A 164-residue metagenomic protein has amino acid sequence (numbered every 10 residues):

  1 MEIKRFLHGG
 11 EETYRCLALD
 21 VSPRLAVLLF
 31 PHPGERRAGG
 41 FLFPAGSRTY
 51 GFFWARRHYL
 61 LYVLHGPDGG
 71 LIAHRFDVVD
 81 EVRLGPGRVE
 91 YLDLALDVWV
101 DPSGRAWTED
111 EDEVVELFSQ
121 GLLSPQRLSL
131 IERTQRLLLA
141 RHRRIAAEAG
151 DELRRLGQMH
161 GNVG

Functional and structural regions predicted by a protein language model:
M1-R48: Charge-rich, low-complexity N-terminal segments
V21-P23, P67-D68, D101-S103: Short acidic-glycine loop/turn motifs at beta-strand connectors
L25-A26, L71, A106: Hydrophobic residues embedded in beta-strands of well-ordered beta-sheets
R37-L42, P86-G87, L117-G121: A short, polar/proline- and glycine-enriched secondary-structure boundary/capping micro-motif
L42-R83, V89-L96: Phosphate/ribose-recognition catalytic cores of enzymes acting on nucleotide-derived substrates
F76-V79, R83, E90, L130-A146: A long amphipathic alpha-helix within ATP-dependent nucleotide-binding catalytic cores
L94-L139: A hydrophobic, small-residue-rich beta->alpha segment in the mid-to-C-terminal subdomain of diverse proteins
T134-G164: Cysteine/selenocysteine-centered motifs that mediate thiol-based redox chemistry or coordinate metal-sulfur cofactors
